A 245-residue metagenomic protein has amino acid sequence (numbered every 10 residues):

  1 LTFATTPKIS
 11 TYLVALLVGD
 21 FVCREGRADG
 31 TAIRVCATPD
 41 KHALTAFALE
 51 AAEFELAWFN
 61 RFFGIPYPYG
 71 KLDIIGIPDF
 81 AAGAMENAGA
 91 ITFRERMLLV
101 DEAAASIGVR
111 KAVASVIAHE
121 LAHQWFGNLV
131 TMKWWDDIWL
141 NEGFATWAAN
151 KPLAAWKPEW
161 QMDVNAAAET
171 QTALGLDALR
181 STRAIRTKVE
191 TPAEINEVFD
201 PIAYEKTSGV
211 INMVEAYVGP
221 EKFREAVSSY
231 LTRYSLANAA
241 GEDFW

Functional and structural regions predicted by a protein language model:
L1-R34: Structured beta-strand-rich cores of soluble
F3, A32-W245: Hydrophobic alpha-helical and helix-loop surface patches within well-folded domains that function as non-catalytic
